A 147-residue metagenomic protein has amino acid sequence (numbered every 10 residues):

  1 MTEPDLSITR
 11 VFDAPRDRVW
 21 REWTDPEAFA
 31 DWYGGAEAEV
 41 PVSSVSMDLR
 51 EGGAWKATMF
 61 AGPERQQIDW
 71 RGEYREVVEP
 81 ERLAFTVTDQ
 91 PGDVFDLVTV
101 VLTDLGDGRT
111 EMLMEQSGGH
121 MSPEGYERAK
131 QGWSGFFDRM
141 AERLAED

Functional and structural regions predicted by a protein language model:
M1-E39: Hydrophobic ligand-binding cavity/cleft-lining segments
S7, V42, Q67-R71, V94-T99: Short, surface-exposed coil-to-beta transition loops
F12, E51, D104-G106: Short loop/turn positions at the edges of beta-strands in beta-sheet-rich folds
V19, F29, W55, Y74 (+4 more regions): Hydrophobic pocket/interface hotspot
T24, F137-A145: Short amphipathic alpha-helical signal-transduction/dimerization elements
V42-T86: Glycine-rich portal/gate segments that line the openings of hydrophobic small-molecule binding cavities
R82-S134: Beta-strand/loop substructures that line and gate deep hydrophobic ligand-binding cavities in soluble
